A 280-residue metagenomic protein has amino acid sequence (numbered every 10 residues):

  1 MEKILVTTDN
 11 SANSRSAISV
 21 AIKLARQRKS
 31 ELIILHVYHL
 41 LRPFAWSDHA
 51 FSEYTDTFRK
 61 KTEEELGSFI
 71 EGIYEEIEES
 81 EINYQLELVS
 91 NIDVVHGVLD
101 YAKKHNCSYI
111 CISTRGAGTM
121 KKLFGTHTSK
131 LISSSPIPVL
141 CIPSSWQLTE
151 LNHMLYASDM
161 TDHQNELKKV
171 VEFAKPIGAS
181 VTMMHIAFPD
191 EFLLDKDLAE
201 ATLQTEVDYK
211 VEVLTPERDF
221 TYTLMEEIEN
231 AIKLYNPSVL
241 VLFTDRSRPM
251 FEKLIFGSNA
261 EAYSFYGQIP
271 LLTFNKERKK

Functional and structural regions predicted by a protein language model:
M1-S52, H153-R218, N230, P237-V239 (+3 more regions): Small/aliphatic-rich secondary-structure junction motif
S52-E65: A short acidic, glycine-rich active-site loop that binds or catalyzes chemistry on phosphate/adenosine moieties
E75-Q85, S90, V207-T215: A short helix-to-beta-strand connector/capping loop
L86-G97, T221-M225: Charged docking surfaces used in two-component/phosphorelay signaling
Y101-S108, K233-P237: Glycine-rich phosphate-binding loop signature in dinucleotide/nucleotide-binding domains
I112-K130, L242-Y266, K280: Glycine-rich, Arg-bearing micro-motifs that act as flexible, cationic patches
I112-T114, P138-S144, P270-N275: Short beta-strand elements of ligand-binding domains
L123-T126, P138-S144, L148, M160-V171: Active-site glycine-rich loop that binds ribose-phosphate moieties when present
